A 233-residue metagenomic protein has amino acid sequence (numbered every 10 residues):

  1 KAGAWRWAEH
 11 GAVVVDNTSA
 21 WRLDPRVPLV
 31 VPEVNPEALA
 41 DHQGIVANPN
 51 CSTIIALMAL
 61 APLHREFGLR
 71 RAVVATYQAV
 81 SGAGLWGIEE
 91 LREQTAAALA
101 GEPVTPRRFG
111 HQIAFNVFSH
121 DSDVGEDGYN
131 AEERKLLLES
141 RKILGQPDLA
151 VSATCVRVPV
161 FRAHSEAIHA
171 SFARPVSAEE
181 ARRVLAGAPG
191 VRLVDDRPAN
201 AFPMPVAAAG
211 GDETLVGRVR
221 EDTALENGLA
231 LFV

Functional and structural regions predicted by a protein language model:
K1-I113, D148-A150, R174, A178 (+2 more regions): N-terminal Rossmann-like NAD(P) cofactor-binding subdomain of oxidoreductases, focused on the glycine-rich
H10, I143, V184-A188: Conserved short hydrophobic interaction patches
V73, A167-H169, L215, F232: Structured core elements
L85, E89-E90, H111-S119, F161-E166 (+1 more regions): Active-site-proximal catalytic alpha-helix in oxidoreductases
L99-V104, K135-E139, V151-V156, A167 (+1 more regions): Glycine-rich, charged/polar anion/phosphate-binding loops that engage phosphate groups from diverse ligands
F109-F161: Oxyanion-binding "anion nests"
A153-T154, P159-G190: Internal helical hairpin/lid segments
G228-A230: Structured beta-strand segments within beta-sheet-rich domains
